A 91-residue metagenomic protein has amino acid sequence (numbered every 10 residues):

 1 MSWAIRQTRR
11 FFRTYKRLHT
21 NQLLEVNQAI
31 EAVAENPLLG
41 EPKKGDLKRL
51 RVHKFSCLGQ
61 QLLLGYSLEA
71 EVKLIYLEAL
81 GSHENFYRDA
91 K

Functional and structural regions predicted by a protein language model:
S2-A4, R13, L23, F55-L63 (+1 more regions): Enriched for short, Lys/Arg-rich terminal
Q7, L18, Q22-E25: Hydrophobic/aromatic residues within well-ordered alpha-helical segments
R17, A32-V33, L80: Conserved catalytic core of Hanks-type protein kinase domains
E31-C57: A short, surface-exposed loop/turn module that caps and links secondary-structure elements
